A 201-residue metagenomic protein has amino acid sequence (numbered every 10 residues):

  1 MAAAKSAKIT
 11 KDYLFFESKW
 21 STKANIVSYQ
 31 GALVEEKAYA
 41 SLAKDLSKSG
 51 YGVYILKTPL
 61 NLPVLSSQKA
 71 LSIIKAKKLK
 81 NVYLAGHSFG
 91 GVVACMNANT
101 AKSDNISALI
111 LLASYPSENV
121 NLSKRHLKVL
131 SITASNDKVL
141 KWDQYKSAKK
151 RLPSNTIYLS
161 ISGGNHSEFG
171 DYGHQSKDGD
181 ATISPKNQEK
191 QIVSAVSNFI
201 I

Functional and structural regions predicted by a protein language model:
K23-G31: Short beta-strand element of the alpha/beta-hydrolase
G31, L56-P59, L109-E118, A134-K138: Active-site nucleophile loop of the alpha/beta-hydrolase fold
L42, L140-K149: Short alpha-helix in the alpha/beta-hydrolase fold that links the catalytic acid
A43-P63: Conserved alpha/beta-hydrolase
L84-A85, L109: Conserved alpha/beta-hydrolase fold motif
A85-A94: Gly/Ala-rich beta-loop-alpha elbow adjacent to hydrolase catalytic centers
R125, L130-T133, D137: Short beta-strand/loop motif that positions the catalytic acidic residue of the alpha/beta-hydrolase fold
A148-I201: C-terminal catalytic-base region of ester-bond hydrolases, centering on the histidine of the charge-relay
